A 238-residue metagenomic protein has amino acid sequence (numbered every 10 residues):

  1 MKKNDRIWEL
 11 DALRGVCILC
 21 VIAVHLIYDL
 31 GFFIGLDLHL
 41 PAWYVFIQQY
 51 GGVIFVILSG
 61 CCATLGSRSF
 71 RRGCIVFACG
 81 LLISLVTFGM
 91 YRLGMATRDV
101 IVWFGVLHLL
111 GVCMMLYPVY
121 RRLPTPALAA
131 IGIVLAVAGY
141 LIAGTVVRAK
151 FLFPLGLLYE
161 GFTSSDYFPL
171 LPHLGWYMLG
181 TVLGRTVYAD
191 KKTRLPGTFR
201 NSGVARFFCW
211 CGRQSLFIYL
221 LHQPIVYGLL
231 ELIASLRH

Functional and structural regions predicted by a protein language model:
M1-H238: Alpha-helical transmembrane segments and their immediate juxtamembrane cytosolic regions
